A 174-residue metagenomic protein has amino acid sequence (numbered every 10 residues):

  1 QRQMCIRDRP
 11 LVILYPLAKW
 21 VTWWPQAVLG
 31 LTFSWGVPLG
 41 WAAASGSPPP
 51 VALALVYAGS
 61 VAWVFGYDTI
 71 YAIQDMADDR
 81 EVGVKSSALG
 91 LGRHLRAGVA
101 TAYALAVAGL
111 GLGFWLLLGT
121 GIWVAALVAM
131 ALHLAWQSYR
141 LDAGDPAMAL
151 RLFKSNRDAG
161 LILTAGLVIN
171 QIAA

Functional and structural regions predicted by a protein language model:
Q1-R2, G83: Short glycine- and acidic-residue-rich catalytic loops of nucleotidyl-transferase/cyclase enzymes
Q3, R7-L55, L112, G121 (+2 more regions): Intramembrane alpha-helical segments
P10-L11, V28, L55, A62 (+6 more regions): Hydrophobic residues within membrane-embedded alpha-helical segments of Major Facilitator Superfamily
V28-A42, G90, V107, F153-V168: Small-residue-rich segments of transmembrane alpha-helices in multi-pass membrane proteins, especially helix faces
L39-W41, V82-S86, F114: Generic transmembrane alpha-helix signature in multi-pass membrane proteins, especially transporters/channels
A52-W63, G119-A126: Alpha-helical transmembrane segments
S60-L110, Y139-A159: Solvent-exposed interhelical
A108, L112-A174: Extended hydrophobic alpha-helices typical of membrane-associated regions
